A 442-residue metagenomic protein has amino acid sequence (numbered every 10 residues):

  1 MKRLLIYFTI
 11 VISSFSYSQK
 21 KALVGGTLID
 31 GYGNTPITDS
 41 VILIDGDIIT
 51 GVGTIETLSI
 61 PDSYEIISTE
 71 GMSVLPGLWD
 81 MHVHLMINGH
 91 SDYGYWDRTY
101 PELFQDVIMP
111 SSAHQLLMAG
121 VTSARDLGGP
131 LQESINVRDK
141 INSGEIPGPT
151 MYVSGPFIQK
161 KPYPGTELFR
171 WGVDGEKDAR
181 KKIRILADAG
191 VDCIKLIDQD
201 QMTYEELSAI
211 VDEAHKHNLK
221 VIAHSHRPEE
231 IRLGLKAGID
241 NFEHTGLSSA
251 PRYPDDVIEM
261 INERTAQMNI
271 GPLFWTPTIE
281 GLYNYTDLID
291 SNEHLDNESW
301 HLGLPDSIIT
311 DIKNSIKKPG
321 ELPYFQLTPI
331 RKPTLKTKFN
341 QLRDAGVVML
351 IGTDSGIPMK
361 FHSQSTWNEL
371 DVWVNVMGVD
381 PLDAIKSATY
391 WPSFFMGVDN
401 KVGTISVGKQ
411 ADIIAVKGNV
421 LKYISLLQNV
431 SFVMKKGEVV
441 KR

Functional and structural regions predicted by a protein language model:
M1-K20: Bacterial Sec-dependent N-terminal signal peptides
G26, I42, D47, G71 (+14 more regions): Divalent metal-coordination and catalytic microenvironments
L28, Y32-L75: Histidine-rich, glycine-flanked metal-binding segment
M72-K140, P164, E205, H226-H244: Metal-associated gating/positioning segment near the N- to mid-region
L85-F104, I158-K177, G246-R252, E321-L327: Acidic/histidine-rich helix-loop elements that form or flank divalent-metal/phosphate-binding sites at the catalytic
M109-Q132, P149-P156, D188-Q199, K220 (+3 more regions): Divalent metal-dependent hydrolysis catalytic cores, especially in the metallo-beta-lactamase
L196-R331, I357, M377-G378, M396 (+1 more regions): Active-site core of metal-dependent hydrolases
K216, P319-P323, K332-N419: His/Asp/Glu-enriched, well-ordered alpha-helical/loop segment that forms or immediately abuts the divalent-metal
